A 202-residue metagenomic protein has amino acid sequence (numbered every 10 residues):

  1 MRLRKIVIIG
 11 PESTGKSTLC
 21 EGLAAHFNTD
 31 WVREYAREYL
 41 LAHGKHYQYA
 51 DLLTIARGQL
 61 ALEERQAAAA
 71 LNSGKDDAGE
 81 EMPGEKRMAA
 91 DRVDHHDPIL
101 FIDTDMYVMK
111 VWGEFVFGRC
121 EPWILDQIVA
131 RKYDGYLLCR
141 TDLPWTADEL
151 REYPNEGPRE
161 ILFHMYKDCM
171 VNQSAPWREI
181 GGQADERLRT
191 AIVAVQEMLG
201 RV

Functional and structural regions predicted by a protein language model:
I8: Hydrophobic anchor at the beta1->P-loop junction of P-loop NTPases
E12: The conserved Walker
K16: Conserved lysine of the Walker
L19: Hydrophobic positions on the alpha1 helix immediately C-terminal to the Walker A/P-loop
A25-L60: Conserved substrate/cofactor phosphate-moiety recognition/catalytic segment in nucleotide-dependent phosphotransferases
H46-L71, H96-V111, F115-F117: Conserved nucleotide-sensing/catalytic segment adjacent to the nucleotide-binding pocket in NTP-handling enzymes
A68-D97: Intrinsically disordered, low-complexity terminal tails and inter-domain linkers enriched for S/T/G/P/D/E
W112, V116-E186, I192: A glycine- and Lys/Arg-enriched "phosphate-lid" helix/loop adjacent to the NTP-binding pocket of small-molecule kinases
